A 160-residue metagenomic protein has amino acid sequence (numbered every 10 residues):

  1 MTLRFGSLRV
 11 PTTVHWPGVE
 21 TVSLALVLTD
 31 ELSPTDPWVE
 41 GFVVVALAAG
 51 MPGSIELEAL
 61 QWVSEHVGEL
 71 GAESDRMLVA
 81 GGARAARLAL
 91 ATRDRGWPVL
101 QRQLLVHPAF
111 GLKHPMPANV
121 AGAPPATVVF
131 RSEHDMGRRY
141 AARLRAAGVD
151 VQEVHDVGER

Functional and structural regions predicted by a protein language model:
M1-R160: Domain-scale detector for complete catalytic domains at protein termini or as standalone homologs
